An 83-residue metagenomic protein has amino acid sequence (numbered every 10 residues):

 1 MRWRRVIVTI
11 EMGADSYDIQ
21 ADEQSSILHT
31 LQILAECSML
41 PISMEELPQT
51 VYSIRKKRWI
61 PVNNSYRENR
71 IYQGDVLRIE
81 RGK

Functional and structural regions predicted by a protein language model:
M1-V8, Q49: Short structural boundary motif marking the start of a folded domain
M12-H29: Short, contiguous acidic and Ser/Thr-rich linear segments
M12-S16, E46-R67: Short acidic beta-strand-loop surface patches of small beta-rich interaction domains
A14, R81-K83: Short, charged beta-turn/beta-strand-edge "cap" motif at the junction between a beta-strand and an adjacent loop
S25, M44-E46: Solvent-exposed hydroxyl-ligand-binding patches built from regularly spaced Ser/Thr and small hydrophobics
S25-I33, P61-R70: Short, structural beta-strand-to-alpha-helix junction motif
Q32-S43: Short, intrinsically disordered, mixed-charge
Q73-L77: Loop/turn positions that initiate beta-strands
